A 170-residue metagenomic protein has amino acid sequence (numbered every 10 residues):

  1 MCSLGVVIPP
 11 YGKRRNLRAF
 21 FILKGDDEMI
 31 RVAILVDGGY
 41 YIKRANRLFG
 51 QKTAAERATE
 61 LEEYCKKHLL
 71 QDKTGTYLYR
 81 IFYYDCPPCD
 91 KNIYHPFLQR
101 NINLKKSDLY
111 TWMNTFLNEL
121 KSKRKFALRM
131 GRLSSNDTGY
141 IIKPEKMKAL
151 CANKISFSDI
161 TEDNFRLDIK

Functional and structural regions predicted by a protein language model:
V6-E28: Short, Lys/Arg-enriched N-terminal segments with co-localized hydrophobic residues within the first ~10-30 amino acids
F21-A152, D159-I169: Domain-level signal for Mg2+-assisted phosphodiester chemistry and nucleotide/NA-binding surfaces in nucleic-acid
